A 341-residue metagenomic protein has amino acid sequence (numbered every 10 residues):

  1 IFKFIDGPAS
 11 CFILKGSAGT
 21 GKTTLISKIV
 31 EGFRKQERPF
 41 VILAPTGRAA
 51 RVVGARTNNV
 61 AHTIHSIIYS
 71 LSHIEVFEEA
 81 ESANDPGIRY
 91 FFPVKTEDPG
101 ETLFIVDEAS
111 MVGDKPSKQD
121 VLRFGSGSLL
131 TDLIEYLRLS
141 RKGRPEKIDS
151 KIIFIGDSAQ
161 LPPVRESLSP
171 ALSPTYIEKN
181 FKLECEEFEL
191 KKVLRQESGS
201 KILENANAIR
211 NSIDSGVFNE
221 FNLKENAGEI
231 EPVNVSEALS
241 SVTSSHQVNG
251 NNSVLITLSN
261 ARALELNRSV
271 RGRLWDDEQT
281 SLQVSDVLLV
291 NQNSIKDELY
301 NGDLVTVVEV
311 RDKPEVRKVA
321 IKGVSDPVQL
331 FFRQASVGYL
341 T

Functional and structural regions predicted by a protein language model:
F2-F218: ASCE P-loop NTPase helicase motor core
K3-A9, S128-D132, Y136-I152, S158-L340: Conserved helicase motor core of P-loop NTPases
